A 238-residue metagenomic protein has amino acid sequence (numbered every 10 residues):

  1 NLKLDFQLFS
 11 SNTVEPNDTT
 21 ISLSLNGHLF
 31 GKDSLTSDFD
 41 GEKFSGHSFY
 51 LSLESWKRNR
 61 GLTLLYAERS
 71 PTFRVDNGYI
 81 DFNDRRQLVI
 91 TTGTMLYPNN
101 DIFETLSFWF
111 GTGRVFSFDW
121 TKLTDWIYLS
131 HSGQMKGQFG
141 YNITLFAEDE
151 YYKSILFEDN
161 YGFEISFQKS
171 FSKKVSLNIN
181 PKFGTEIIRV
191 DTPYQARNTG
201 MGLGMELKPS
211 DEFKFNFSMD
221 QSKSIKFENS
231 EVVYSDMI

Functional and structural regions predicted by a protein language model:
D5-I238: Exposed, low-structure sequence patches enriched in small/polar residues
